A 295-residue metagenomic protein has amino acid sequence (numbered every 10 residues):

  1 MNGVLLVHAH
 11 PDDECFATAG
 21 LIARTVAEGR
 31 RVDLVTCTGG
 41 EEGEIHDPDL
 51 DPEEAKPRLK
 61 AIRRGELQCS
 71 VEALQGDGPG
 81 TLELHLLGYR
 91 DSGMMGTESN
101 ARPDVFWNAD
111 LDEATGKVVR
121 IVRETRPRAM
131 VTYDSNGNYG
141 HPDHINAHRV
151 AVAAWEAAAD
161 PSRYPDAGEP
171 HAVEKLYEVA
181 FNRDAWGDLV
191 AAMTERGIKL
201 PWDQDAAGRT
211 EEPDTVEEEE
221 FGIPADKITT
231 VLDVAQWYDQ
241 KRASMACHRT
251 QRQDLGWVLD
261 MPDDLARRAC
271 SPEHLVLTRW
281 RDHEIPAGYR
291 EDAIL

Functional and structural regions predicted by a protein language model:
M1-L5, D77-P79, T97-L295: Metal-dependent de-N-acetylase/amidase catalytic core
M1-R126, V152-D160, P262-L265, V276-R279: Active-site rim/loop-helix segments in enzyme catalytic domains that contact anionic ligands
